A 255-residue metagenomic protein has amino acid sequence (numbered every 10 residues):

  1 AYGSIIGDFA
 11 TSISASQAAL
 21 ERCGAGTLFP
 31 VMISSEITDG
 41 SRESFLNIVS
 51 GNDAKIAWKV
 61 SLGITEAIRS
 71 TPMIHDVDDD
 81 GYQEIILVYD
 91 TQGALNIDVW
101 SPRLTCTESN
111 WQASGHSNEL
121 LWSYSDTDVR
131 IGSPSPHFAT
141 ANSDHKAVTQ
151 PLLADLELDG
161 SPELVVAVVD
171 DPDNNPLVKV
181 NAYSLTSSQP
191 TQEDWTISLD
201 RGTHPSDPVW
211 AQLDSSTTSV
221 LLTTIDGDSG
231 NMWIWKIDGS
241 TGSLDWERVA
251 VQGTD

Functional and structural regions predicted by a protein language model:
A1-D255: Extracytoplasmic/lumenal domain signature
